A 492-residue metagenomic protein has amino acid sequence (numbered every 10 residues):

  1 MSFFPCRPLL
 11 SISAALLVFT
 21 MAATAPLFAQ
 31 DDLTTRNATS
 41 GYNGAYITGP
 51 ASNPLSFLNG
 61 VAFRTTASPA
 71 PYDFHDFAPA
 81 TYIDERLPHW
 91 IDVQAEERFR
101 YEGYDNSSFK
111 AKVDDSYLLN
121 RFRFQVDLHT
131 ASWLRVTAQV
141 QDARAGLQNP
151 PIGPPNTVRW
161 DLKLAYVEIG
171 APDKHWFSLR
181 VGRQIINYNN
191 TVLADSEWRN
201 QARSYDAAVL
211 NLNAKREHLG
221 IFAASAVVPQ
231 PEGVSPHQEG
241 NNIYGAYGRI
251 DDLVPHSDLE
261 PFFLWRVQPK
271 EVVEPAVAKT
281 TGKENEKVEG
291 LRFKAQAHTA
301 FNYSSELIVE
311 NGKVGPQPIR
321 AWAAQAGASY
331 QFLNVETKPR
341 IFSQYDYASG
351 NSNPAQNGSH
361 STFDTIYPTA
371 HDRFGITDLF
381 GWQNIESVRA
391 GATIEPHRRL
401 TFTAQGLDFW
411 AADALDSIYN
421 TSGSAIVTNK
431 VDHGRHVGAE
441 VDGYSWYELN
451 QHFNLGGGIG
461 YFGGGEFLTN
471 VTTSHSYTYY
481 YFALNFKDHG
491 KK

Functional and structural regions predicted by a protein language model:
S2-C6, I12-L17, M21, A25-D114 (+5 more regions): N-terminal periplasmic/intermembrane-space "pro-region" immediately following the signal or transit peptide
A45-R64, S68, A278-K279, E310 (+1 more regions): Extracellular/periplasmic loop regions
A67, E102-N120, T130-H175, L179 (+8 more regions): Surface-exposed loop and membrane-interface regions of Gram-negative outer-membrane beta-barrel proteins
L87, D114-L118, N156-D161, N200-A202 (+6 more regions): Short sequence motifs at beta-strands and strand-loop junctions characteristic of Gram-negative outer-membrane
L87-V93, E97, S132-V136, H175-F177 (+8 more regions): Outer-envelope beta-barrel architecture signal
A95, F122-L128, L164-I169, A208-L212 (+8 more regions): Residues on the lipid-exposed face of transmembrane beta-strands in outer-membrane beta-barrel proteins
F99-D105, V140-G146, R183-N187, A214-R216 (+8 more regions): Transmembrane beta-strands of outer-membrane beta-barrel pores
W133, D173-L179, D195-A355, L415 (+1 more regions): Signature for the C-terminal beta-barrel architecture of outer-membrane proteins
